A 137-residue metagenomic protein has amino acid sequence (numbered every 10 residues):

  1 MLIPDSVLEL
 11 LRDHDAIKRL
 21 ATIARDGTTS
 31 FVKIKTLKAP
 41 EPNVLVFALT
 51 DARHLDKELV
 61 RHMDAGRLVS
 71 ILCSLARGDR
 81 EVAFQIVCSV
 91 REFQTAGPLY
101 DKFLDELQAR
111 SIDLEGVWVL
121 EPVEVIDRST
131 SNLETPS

Functional and structural regions predicted by a protein language model:
M1-S137: Binding-site signature for planar aromatic cofactors or substrates
